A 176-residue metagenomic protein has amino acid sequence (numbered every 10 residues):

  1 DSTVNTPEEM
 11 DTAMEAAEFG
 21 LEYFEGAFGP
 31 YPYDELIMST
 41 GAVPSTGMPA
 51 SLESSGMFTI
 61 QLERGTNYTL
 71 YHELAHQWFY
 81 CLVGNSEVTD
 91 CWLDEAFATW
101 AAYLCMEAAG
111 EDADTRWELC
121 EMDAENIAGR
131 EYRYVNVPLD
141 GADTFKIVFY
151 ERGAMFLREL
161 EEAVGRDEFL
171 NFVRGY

Functional and structural regions predicted by a protein language model:
D1-D90, L139-D143: Juxtacatalytic substrate-recognition/specificity segment
T12-F19, Y23, T69-E73, Q77 (+5 more regions): Extracytoplasmic/secreted proteins, especially bacterial periplasmic and envelope-associated proteins
E22-P30, A42-M48, Y103, A124-N126 (+3 more regions): Glycine-rich, acidic and aromatic/proline-enriched surface loops and short helix-turn segments that act as binding
F28-P32, W78-L82, S86-E87, A101-A109 (+4 more regions): A generic secondary-structure signal for well-formed alpha-helical elements
G29-Y31, R130, V148, R174: Intrinsically disordered, low-complexity segments enriched in small/polar residues
M38-V43, E121, V173-Y176: Short linear capping/connector segments at secondary-structure termini
T89-M155, E162-V164: Acidic/His/Gly-enriched intrinsically disordered linker/tail segments that often contain short helix/coil "MoRF-like"
